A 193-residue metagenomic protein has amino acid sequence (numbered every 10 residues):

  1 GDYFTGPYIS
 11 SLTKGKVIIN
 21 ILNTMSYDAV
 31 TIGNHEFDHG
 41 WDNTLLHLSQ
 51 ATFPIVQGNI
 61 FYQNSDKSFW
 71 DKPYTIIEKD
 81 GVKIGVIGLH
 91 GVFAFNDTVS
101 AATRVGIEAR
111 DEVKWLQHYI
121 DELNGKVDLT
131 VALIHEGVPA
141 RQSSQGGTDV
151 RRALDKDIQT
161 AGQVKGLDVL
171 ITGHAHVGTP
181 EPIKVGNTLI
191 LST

Functional and structural regions predicted by a protein language model:
G1-T193: Acidic, metal/ion-coordinating pockets
